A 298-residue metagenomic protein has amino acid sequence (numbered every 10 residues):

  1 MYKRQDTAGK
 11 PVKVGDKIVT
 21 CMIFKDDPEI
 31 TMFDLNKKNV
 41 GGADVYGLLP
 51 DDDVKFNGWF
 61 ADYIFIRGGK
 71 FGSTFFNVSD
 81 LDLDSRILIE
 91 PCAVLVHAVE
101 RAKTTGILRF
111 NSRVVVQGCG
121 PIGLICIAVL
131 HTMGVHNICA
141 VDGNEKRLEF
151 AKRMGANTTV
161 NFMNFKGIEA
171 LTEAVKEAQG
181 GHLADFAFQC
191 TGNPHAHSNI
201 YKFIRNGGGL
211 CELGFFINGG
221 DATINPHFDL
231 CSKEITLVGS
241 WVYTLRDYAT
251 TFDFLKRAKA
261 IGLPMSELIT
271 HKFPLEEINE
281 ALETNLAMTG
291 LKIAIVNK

Functional and structural regions predicted by a protein language model:
K3-F33: Glycine-rich beta-strand-centered segment in the early N-terminal region that forms part of a ligand/cofactor-binding
D26-V114: NAD(P)H dinucleotide-binding glycine-rich loop of Rossmann-like/cofactor-binding domains, especially the beta1-alpha1
R113-C119, H131-N199: Adenosine-nucleotide cofactor-binding segment
G123-L124: N-terminal Rossmann-fold NAD(P) dinucleotide-binding loop
P194-R257, N297-K298: Glycine-rich phosphate-binding loop and adjacent beta-alpha segment of Rossmann(oid) nucleotide-cofactor-binding
S198-K202, L245-K298: C-terminal hydrophobic helical "lid"/dimerization subdomain of Rossmann-like NAD(P)H-dependent oxidoreductases
